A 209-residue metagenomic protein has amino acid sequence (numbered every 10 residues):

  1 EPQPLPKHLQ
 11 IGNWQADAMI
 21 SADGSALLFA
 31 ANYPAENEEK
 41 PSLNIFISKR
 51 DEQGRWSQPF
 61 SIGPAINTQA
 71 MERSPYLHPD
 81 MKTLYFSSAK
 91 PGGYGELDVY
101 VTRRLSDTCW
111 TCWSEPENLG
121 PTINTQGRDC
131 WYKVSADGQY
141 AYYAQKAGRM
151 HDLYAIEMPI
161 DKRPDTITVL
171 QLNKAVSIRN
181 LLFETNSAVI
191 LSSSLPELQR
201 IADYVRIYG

Functional and structural regions predicted by a protein language model:
E1-R179, S187, S193: Short, conserved micro-motifs composed of acidic
F183-G209: Periplasmic peptidoglycan-binding/anchoring modules of Gram-negative envelope and division proteins
